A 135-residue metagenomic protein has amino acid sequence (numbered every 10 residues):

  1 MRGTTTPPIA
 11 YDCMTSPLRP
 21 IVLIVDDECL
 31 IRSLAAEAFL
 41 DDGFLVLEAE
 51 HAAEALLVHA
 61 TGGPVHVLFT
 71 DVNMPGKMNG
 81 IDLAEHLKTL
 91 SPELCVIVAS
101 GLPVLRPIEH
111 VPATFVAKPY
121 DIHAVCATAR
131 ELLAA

Functional and structural regions predicted by a protein language model:
M1-L23, C29, E93, T114-A117 (+1 more regions): Non-catalytic signal-transmission and effector/linker regions of two-component phosphorelay proteins
S33-D41: Charged docking surfaces used in two-component/phosphorelay signaling
E48-V67: Acidic, metal-coordinating helix/loop segments flanking the phosphotransfer/catalytic sites of two-component signaling
E50-H51, M78-L83: Acidic catalytic/metal-coordinating carboxylates
A55, D82-L83, V125: Short alpha-helical interaction/output segments
D71-V72: Active-site residues of response regulator receiver
I81-E93: Short amphipathic alpha-helix used as the core "switch/output" element in two-component signaling
A99-S100: Hydrophobic/aromatic residues positioned on beta-strands within the core alpha/beta folds
